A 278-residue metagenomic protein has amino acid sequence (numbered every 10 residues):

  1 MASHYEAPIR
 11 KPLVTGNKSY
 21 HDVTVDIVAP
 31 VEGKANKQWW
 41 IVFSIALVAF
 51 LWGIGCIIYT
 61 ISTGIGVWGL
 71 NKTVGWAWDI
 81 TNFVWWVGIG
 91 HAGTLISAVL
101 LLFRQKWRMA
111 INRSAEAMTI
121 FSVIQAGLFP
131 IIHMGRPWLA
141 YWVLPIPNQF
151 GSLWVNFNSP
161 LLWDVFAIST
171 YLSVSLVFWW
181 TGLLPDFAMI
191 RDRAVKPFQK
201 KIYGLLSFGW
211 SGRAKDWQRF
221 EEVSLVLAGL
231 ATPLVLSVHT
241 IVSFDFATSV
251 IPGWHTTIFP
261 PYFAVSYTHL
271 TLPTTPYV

Functional and structural regions predicted by a protein language model:
A2-N82: N-terminal signal-anchor module of multipass membrane proteins
H4-R10, W86-W107, A115-F208: Transmembrane-helix bundle segments that line or gate the permeation/cavity pathway in multi-pass membrane proteins
E32-A46, M109-V123, A167, R219-G229: Alpha-helical transmembrane segments and their helix-start/interface "positive-inside/aromatic belt" motifs in integral
I45-W52, M118-L128, S169-S173, V177 (+3 more regions): Lipid-exposed faces of alpha-helical membrane segments in multi-pass integral membrane proteins
L47-F50, I54-L102, K106-R113, M118 (+1 more regions): Long, well-ordered hydrophobic secondary-structure segments characteristic of membrane-embedded and membrane-proximal
I57-T81, G135-L161, A214-E222, I241-F263: Membrane-interface interhelical loops and short amphipathic "cap" helices that link adjacent transmembrane segments
V177-Y267: Internal metal/ion-chelating core segments
T268-P273: Conserved small/polar residues in nucleotide/adenosyl-binding loops
